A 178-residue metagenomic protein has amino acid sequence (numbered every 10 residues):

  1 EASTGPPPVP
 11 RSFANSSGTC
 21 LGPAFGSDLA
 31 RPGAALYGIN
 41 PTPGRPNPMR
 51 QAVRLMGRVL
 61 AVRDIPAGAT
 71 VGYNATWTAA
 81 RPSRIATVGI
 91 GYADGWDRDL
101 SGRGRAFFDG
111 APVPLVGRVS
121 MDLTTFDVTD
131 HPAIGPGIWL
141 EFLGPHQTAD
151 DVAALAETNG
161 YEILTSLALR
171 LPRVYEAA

Functional and structural regions predicted by a protein language model:
E1-A178: Active-site anion/phosphate-binding pocket segments in diverse small-molecule metabolic enzymes
